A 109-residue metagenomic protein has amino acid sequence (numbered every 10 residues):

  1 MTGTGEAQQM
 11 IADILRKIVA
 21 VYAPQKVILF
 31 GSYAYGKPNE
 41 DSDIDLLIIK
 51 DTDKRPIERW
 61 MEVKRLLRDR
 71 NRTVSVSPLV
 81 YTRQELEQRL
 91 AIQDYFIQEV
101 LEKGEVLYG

Functional and structural regions predicted by a protein language model:
M1-K26, Y35-E40, K50-G109: Catalytic core of pol beta-like nucleotidyltransferases
S32: Conserved H-loop
